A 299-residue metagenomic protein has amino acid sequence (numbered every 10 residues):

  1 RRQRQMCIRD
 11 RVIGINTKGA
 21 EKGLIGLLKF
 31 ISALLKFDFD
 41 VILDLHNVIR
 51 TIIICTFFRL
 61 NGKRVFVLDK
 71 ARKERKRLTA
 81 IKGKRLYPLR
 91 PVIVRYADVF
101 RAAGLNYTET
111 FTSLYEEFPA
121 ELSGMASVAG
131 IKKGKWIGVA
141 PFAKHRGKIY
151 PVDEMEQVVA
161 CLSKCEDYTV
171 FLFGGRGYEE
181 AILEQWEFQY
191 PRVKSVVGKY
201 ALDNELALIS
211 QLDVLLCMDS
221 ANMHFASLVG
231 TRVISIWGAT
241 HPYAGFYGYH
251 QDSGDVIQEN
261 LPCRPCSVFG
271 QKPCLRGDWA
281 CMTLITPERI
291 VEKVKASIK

Functional and structural regions predicted by a protein language model:
R1-K299: Catalytic machinery of carbohydrate-active enzymes, primarily nucleotide-sugar-dependent glycosyltransferases
